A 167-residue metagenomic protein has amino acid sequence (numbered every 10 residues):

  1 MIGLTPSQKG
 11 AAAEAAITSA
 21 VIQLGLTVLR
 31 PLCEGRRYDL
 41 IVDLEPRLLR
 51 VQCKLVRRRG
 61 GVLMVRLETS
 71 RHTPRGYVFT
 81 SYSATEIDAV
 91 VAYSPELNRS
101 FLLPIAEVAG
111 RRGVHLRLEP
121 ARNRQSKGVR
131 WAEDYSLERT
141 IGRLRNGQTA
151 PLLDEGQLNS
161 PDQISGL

Functional and structural regions predicted by a protein language model:
M1-L29: Acidic-basic catalytic patches of nuclease active cores, encompassing PD-(D/E)XK and other metal-cofactor nuclease
I17, V21, L40-V42, R47-R57 (+1 more regions): Conserved catalytic cores of phosphodiester-cleaving nucleases, focusing on short active-site segments
A20-I22, L49, V65-Y82, L118-Q125 (+2 more regions): Conserved functional hotspots at enzyme active or ligand-binding sites that engage polyanionic ligands
L24, R36, E86: Short beta-strand or tight-loop elements that sit immediately N-terminal to catalytic metal-binding acidic residues
P31-G35: Catalytic phosphate/metal-binding cores of nucleic-acid and nucleotide-processing enzymes, i.e., regions that mediate
R36, R47, E96: A generic "binding-loop/recognition-motif" signal
K54-S100: Catalytic cores of nucleic-acid endonucleases
L97, F101-L167: Non-catalytic C-terminal interaction segments of nucleic acid-processing enzymes
